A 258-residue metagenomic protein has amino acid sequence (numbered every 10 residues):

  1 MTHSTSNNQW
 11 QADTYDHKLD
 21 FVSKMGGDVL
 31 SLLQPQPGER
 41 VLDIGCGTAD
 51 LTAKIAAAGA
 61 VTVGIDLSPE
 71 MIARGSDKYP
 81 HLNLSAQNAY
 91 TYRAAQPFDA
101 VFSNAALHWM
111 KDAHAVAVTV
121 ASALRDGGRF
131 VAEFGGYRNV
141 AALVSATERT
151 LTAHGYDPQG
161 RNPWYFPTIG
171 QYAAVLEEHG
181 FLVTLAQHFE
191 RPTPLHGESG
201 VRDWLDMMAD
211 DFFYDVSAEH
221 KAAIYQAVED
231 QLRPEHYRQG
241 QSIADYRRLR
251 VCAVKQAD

Functional and structural regions predicted by a protein language model:
M1-E39, D50-K54, M71-R74, K78: Conserved class I S-adenosyl-L-methionine
L42-I44, T48-Y92: Class I SAM-dependent methyltransferase SAM/SAH-binding core
Y90-V101: A short acidic, Gly/Pro-enriched loop at the edge of an enzyme's catalytic core that lines a small-molecule cofactor
A100-H114: A short SAM/SAH-binding and catalytic strip from SAM-dependent methyltransferases
H114-R129: A short glycine-rich, Lys/Arg-flanked "PGG" loop and its adjoining helix->strand segment in the class I
V131-H154: Conserved class I S-adenosyl-L-methionine
Y165-H179: Short alpha-helix
T184-Q239: C-terminal helical/coil "lid" or tail adjacent to the Rossmann-like core of SAM-dependent
